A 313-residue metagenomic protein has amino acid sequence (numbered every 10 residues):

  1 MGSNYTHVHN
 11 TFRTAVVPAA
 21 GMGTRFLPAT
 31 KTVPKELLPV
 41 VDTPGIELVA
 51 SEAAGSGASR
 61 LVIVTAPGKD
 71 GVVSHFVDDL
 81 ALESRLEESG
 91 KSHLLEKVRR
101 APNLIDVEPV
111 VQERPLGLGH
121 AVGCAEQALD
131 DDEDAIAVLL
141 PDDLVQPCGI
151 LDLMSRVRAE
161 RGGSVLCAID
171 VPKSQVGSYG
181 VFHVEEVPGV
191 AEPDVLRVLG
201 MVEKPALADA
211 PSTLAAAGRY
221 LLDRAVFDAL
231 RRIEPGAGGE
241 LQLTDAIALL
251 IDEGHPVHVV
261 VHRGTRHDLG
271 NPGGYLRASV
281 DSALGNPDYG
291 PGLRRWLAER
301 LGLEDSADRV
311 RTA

Functional and structural regions predicted by a protein language model:
G2-E88, Q112, I150: N-terminal glycine-rich phosphate-binding loop and ensuing alpha1 helix
T14, S59-L61, A135, G163-S164 (+2 more regions): Residues at the starts of beta-strands that form the adenosine-phosphate
L37, V107-P109, S164-L166, V257-V259 (+1 more regions): Conserved beta-strand scaffold positions in the cores of enzyme catalytic domains, especially in NTP/NDP-utilizing
G45-V49, A121-C124, A246: Well-ordered alpha-helical segments embedded in enzymatic catalytic cores
S74, L82-R85, S92-E186, L222-R224 (+1 more regions): Conserved beta-loop-beta/alpha segment of the NTase-like Rossmann-fold superfamily that binds/positions NTPs
R85-S92, N271, N286: Short, solvent-exposed helix-helix connector turns and helix-capping sites enriched in acidic/polar residues
A137, L151, S155, A159 (+1 more regions): Catalytic-core segments of class I nucleotidyltransferases/pyrophosphorylases that form NMP-activated intermediates
P291-A313: Terminal low-complexity segments of carbohydrate-biosynthetic enzymes
